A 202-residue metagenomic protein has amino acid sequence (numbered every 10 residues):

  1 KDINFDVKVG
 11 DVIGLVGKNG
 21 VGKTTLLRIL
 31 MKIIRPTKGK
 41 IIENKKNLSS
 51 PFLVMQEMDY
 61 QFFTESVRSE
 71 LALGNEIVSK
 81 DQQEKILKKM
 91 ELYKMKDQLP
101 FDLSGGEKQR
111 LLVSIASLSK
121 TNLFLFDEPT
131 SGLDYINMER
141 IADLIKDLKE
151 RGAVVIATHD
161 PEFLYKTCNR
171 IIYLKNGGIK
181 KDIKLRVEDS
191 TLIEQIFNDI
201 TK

Functional and structural regions predicted by a protein language model:
V16-K18: The feature captures the beta-strand-to-loop junction immediately N-terminal to the Walker
M31: Helix-to-loop junction immediately C-terminal to a conserved catalytic motif
K80-M95, S114: Conserved ABC ATPase "signature" region
L99-L103, E107: Conserved ABC ATPase signature
L103, A116-S117: ABC ATPase signature
F124-E128: Catalytic Walker B motif of ABC-type/P-loop ATPase nucleotide-binding domains
D134: ABC-family nucleotide-binding domains
G178-T201: Conserved beta-strand-loop-alpha-helix hinge in the C-terminal portion of ABC ATPase nucleotide-binding domains
